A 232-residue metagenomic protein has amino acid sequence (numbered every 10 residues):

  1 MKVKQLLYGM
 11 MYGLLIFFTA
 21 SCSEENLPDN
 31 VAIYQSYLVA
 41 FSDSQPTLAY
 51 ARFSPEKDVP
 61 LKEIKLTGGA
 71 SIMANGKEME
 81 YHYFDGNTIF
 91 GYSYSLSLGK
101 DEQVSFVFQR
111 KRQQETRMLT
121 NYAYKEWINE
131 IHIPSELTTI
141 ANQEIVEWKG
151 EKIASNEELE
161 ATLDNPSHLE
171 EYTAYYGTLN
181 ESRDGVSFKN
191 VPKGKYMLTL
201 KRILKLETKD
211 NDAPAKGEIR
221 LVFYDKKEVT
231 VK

Functional and structural regions predicted by a protein language model:
M1-M11: Bacterial N-terminal signal peptides that target proteins for export
F18-S21: C-terminal motif of bacterial Sec signal peptides marking the signal peptidase cleavage site
S23-G99, Q103, Y196-K232: Ser/Thr/Pro- and often Gln-rich low-complexity regulatory segments of eukaryotic transcriptional regulators
E24-S42, E115-T139, E144: Short, compositionally biased P/S/T/A/G/V-rich stretches that sit at domain boundaries
M73-H82, E115-T116, S167-G177: Surface-exposed loop/edge segments in extracytoplasmic proteins
F90-S97, E181-V191: Exposed aromatic-hydrophobic patches
R110-M118, E218-Y224: Short, exposed coil/turn segments at beta-strand boundaries within extracellular/luminal domains
N129-S187: Short helix-loop boundary/capping segments
